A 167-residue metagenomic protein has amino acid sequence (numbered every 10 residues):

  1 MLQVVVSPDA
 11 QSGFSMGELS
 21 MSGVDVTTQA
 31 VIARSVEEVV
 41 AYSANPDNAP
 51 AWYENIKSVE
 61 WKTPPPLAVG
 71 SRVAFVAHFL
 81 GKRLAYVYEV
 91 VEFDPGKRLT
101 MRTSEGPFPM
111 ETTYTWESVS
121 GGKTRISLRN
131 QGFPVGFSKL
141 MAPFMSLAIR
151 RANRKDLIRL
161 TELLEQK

Functional and structural regions predicted by a protein language model:
V4-V6, S12-P64, A68, E165: Hydrophobic ligand-binding cavity/cleft-lining segments
V26, L84, M110: Exposed loop/turn and edge beta-strand positions of beta-sandwich/beta-sheet ligand-binding modules
V31, P50, E60-P107, G121 (+2 more regions): Glycine-rich portal/gate segments that line the openings of hydrophobic small-molecule binding cavities
I32-R34, F79-G81, G132-G136: Beta-strand elements of well-folded, non-transmembrane domains
S35, N45-N48, P95, I149 (+1 more regions): Amphipathic alpha-helical protein-protein interaction surfaces
R102-K155, L160: Beta-strand/loop substructures that line and gate deep hydrophobic ligand-binding cavities in soluble
